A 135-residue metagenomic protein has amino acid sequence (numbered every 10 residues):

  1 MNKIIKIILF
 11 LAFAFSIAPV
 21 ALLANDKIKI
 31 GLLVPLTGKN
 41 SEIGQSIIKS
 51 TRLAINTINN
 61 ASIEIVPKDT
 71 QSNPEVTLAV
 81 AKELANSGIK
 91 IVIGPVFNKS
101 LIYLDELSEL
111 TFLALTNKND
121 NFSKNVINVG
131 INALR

Functional and structural regions predicted by a protein language model:
M1-I8: Bacterial N-terminal signal peptides that target proteins for export
I8-A18: Bacterial N-terminal signal peptides
L22-A24: Boundary at the C-terminal end of the N-terminal hydrophobic targeting segment
G31-K49, I58, K68-T70: Extracytoplasmic "Venus flytrap"
T57-V76, S123-V126: Short beta-strand elements in bilobed, periplasmic/extracellular small-molecule ligand-binding domains
P74-K90: Short, well-structured alpha-helical segments in soluble
I91-R135: Extracytoplasmic ligand/sensor domains, especially the bilobed periplasmic-binding protein
